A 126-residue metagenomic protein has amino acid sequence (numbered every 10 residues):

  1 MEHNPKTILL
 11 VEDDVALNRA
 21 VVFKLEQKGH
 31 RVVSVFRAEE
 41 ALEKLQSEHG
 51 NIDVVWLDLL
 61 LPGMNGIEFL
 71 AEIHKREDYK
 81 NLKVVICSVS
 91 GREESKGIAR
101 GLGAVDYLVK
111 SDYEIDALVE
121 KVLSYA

Functional and structural regions predicted by a protein language model:
M1-L9, D116-A126: Non-catalytic signal-transmission and effector/linker regions of two-component phosphorelay proteins
E12: Conserved acidic carboxylate
N18, P62, R92: The feature encodes the CheY-like receiver
R19-Q27: Charged docking surfaces used in two-component/phosphorelay signaling
S34-V54: Acidic, metal-coordinating helix/loop segments flanking the phosphotransfer/catalytic sites of two-component signaling
R37, N65-A71: Acidic catalytic/metal-coordinating carboxylates
D58, S88: Active-site residues of response regulator receiver
